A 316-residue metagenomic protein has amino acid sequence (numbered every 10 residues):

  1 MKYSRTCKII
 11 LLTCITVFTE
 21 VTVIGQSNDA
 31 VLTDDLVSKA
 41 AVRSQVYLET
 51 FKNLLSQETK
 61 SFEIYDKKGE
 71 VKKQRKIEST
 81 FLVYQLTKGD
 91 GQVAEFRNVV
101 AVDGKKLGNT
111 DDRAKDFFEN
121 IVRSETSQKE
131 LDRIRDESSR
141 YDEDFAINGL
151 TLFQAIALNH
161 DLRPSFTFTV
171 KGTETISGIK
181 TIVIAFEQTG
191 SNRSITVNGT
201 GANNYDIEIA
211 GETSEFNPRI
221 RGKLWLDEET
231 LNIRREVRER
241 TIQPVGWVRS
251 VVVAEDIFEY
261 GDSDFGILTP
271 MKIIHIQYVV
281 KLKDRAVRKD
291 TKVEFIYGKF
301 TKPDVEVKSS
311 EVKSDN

Functional and structural regions predicted by a protein language model:
M1-C7: N-terminal secretory signal peptides that target proteins for export/translocation
I9-E20: Bacterial N-terminal signal peptides
V21-G25: Sec/Tat signal peptide C-region and signal peptidase I cleavage site
Q26-R221, E229-R234, R240-A254, G261-T269 (+1 more regions): Structured extracytoplasmic
K272: Conserved active-site loop/cleft motifs that coordinate metal ions or position small ligands
